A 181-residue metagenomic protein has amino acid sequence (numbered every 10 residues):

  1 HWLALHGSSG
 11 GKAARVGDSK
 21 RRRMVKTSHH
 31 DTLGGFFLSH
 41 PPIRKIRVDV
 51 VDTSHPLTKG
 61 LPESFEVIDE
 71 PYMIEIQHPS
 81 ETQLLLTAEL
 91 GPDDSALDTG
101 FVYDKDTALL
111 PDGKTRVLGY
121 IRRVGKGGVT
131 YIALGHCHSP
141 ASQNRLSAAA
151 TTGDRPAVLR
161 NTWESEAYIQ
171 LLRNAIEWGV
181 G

Functional and structural regions predicted by a protein language model:
H1-A13: Helix-loop-strand module that forms the ligand-binding subsite of alpha/beta enzymes
A4, L33-G35, G181: Glycine-centered secondary-structure boundary/capping sites
S9, G91, H136: Residue-level detector of flexible, active-site-proximal loop/helix-junction positions within diverse enzyme catalytic
G10-G11, K45, M73, S80 (+4 more regions): Amphipathic alpha-helical interaction segments
A13, G17, P41, S139-A141: Residues at secondary-structure transition points
G17-A133: Catalytic beta-strand/loop cores that center a nucleophilic Ser/Cys/Thr and support acyl-enzyme chemistry
D94, F101-G181: Extracellular ligand-binding/catalytic regions of CAZymes and related secreted enzymes and adhesion modules
